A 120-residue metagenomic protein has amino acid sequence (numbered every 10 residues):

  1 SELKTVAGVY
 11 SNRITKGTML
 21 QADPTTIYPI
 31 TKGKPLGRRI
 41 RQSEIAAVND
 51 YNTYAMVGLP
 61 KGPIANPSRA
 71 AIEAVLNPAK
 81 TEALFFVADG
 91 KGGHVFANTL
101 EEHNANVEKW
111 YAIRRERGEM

Functional and structural regions predicted by a protein language model:
S1-M120: Bacterial extracytoplasmic/cell-wall-associated proteins, especially those involved in peptidoglycan
